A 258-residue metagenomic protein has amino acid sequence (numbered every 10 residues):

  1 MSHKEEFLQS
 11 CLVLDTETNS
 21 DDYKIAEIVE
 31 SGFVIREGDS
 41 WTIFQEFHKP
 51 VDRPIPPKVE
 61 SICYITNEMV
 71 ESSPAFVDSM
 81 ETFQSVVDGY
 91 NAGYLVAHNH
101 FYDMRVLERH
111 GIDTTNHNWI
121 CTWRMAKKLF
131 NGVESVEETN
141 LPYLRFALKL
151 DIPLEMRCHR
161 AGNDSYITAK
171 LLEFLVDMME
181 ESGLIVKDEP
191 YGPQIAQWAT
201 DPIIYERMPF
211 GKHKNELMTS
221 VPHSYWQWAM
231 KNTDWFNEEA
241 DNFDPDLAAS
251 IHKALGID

Functional and structural regions predicted by a protein language model:
M1-H117, N131-H159, W235-F236: Conserved non-catalytic scaffold segment of RNase H-like nuclease domains
S2-H3, L171-D258: Acidic two-metal-ion nuclease catalytic site recognized across multiple nuclease folds, prominently DnaQ/RNase D-T
G89, I120-W123, T139, Y166-A169 (+1 more regions): Non-catalytic, well-ordered alpha-helical scaffold segments
R109-H110, K128, A147, L171-M178: Active-site catalytic microenvironments for nucleophilic, acid-base chemistry
H117-L129: Histidine/lysine/aspartate-rich catalytic loop segments that bind and position anionic ligands
R160-E173: Acidic, divalent-metal-coordinating active-site segment for phosphoryl/phosphodiester hydrolysis, typified by short
